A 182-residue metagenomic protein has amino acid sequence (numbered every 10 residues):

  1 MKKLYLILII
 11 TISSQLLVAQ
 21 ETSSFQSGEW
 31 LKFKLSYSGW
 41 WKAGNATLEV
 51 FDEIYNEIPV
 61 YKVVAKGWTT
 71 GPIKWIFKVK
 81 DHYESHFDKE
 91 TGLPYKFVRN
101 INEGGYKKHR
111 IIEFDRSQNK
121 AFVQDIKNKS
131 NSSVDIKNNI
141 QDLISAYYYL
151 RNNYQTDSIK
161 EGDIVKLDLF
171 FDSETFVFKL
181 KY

Functional and structural regions predicted by a protein language model:
L4, S36, V60, H82 (+3 more regions): Intrinsically disordered, low-complexity N-terminal regions enriched in serine/proline/glycine with scattered basic
L4-S13, A19: Sec-dependent N-terminal signal peptides
L6-I7, K78, N139: Generic alpha-helix initiation/capping and coil-helix boundary signal
V18-K80, E84, F97-K107, G162: N-terminal cleavable signal peptides for secretion/export
Q26-G28, K107-Y182: Solvent-exposed helix/loop surface patches that form functional interfaces
E49-F51, H86, E113, D135: Generic structural detector for well-ordered beta-strands
F77-K129: Hydrophobic alpha-helical segments and helix pairs
